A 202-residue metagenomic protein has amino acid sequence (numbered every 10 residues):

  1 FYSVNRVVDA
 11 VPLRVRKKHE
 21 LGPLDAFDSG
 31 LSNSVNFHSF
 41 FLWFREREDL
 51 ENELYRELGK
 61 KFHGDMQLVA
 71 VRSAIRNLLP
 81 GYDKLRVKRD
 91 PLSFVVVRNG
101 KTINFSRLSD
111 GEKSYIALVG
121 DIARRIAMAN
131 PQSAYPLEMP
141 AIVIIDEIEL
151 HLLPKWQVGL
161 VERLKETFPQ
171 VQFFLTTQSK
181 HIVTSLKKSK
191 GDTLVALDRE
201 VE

Functional and structural regions predicted by a protein language model:
F1-R76: Coupling/switch segment of ABC-type P-loop NTPase heads
F1-Y2, F27, F40-W43, Y82 (+3 more regions): Aromatic side chains
N77-D83: Short secondary-structure junctions
K84-R89: Short beta-strand
S93-E202: Switch/communication elements of ASCE P-loop NTPase nucleotide-binding domains
